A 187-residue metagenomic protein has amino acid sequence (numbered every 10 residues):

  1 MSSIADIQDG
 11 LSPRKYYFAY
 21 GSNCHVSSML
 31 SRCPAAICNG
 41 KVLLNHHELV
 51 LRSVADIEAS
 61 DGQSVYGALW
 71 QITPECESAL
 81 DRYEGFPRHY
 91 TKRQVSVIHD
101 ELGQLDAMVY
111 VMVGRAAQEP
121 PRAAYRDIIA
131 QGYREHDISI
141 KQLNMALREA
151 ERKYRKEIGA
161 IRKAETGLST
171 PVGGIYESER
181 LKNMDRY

Functional and structural regions predicted by a protein language model:
S2-Y187: Glycine-aromatic micro-motifs
